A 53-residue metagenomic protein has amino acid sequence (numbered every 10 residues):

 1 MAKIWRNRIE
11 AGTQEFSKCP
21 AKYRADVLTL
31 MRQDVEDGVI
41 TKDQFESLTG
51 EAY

Functional and structural regions predicted by a protein language model:
M1-Y53: Viral virion structural and adsorption modules
